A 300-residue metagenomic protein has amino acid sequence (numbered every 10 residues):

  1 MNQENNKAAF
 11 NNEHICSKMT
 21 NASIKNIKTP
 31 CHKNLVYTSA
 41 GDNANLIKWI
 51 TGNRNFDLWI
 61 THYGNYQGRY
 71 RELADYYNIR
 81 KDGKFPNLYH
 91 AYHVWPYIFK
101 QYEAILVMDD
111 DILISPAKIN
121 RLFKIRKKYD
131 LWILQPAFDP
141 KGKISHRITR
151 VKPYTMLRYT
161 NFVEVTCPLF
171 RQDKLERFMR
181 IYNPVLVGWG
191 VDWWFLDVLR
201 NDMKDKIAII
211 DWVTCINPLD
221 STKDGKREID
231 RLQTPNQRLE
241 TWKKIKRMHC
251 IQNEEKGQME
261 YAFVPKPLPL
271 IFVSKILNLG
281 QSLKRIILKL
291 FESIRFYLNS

Functional and structural regions predicted by a protein language model:
M1-E72: N-proximal low-complexity "stem/linker" segments adjacent to membrane-targeting elements
N2-S23, N34-L35, V185-S300: C-terminal catalytic/acceptor-binding lobe
I47, I60-E103: Active-site-proximal specificity loops/subdomain of glycosyltransferases
G64-Y66, A137-G142, V213-T214: Short beta-alpha junction loops
Y77, R150-Y154, K226-E228: Short, hinge-like loop/turn segments at secondary-structure boundaries
Q101-L113: Short beta-strand-to-loop acidic/aromatic patch adjacent to the donor-nucleotide binding site
S115-N201: Conserved catalytic core of nucleotide-sugar-dependent glycosyltransferases
